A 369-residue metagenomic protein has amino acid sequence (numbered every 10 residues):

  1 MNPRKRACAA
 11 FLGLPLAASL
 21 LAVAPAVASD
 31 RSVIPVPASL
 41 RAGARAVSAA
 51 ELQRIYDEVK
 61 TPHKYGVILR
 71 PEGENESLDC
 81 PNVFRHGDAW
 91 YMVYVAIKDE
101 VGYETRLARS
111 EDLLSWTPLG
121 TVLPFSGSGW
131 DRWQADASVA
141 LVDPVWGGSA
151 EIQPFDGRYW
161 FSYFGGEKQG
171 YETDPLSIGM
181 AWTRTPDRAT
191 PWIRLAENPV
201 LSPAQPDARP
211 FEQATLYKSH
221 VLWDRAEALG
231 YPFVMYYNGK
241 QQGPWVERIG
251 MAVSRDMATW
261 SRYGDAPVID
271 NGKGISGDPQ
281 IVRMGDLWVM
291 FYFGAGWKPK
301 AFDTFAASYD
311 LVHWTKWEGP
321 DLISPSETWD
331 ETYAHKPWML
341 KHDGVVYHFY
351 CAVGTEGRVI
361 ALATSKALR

Functional and structural regions predicted by a protein language model:
M1-K5: N-terminal secretory signal peptides that target proteins for export/translocation
F11-A22: Bacterial N-terminal signal peptides
A22, A26-A28: Boundary at the C-terminal end of the N-terminal hydrophobic targeting segment
S29-A137, L141-Y217, L222-G277, V282-T332 (+1 more regions): Beta-rich carbohydrate-recognition and catalytic domains
P337: Extracellular glycan/ECM-engagement signal in secreted proteins
